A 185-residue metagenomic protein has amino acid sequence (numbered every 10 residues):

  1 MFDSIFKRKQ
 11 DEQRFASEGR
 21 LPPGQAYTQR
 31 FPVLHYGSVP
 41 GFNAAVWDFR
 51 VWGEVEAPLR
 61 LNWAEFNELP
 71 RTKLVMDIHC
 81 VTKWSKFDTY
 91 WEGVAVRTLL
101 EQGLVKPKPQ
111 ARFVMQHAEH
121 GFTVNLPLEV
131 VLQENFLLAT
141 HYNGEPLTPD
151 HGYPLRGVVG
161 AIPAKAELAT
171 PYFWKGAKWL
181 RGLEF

Functional and structural regions predicted by a protein language model:
F2-F185: Structured, non-membrane catalytic/scaffold regions adjacent to prosthetic-group chemistry
